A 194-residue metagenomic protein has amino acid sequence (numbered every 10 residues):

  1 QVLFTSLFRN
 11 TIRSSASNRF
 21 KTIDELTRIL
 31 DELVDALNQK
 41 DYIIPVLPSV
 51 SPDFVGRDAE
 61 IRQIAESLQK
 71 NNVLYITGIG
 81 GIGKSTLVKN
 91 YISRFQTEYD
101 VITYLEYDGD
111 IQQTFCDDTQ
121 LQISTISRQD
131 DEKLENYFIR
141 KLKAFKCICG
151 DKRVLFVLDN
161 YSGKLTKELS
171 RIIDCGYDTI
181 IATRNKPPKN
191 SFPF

Functional and structural regions predicted by a protein language model:
V2-S14: Conserved C-terminal C-lobe helix
I12-E25: A conserved short helix/loop substructure at the end of the activation segment of eukaryotic-like protein kinase domains
R13-A16, D35, Q69, S124: Residues at helix-coil transition
I23-D35: Two-component system phosphotransfer/interaction surface
E32-E66: Conserved adenine-nucleotide phosphate-binding loops and their immediately adjacent elements
Q39-I43, I126-D131, K186-F194: Non-catalytic, charged helical/coil tracts that couple and regulate nucleotide-powered enzyme cores
D53, Q63, S67, N72-G150: Post-nucleotide-binding-loop coupling segment downstream of the phosphate-binding loop, primarily in RecA-like P-loop
L68, N90-E98, E135-F194: A conserved switch/coupling segment of P-loop NTPase cores
